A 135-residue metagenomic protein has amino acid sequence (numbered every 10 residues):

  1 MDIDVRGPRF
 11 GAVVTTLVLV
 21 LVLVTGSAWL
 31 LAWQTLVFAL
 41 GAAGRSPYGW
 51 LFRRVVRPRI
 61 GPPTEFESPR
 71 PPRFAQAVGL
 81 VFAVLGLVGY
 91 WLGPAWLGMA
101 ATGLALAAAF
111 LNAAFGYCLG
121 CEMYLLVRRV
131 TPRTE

Functional and structural regions predicted by a protein language model:
M1-E135: Membrane-interfacial helix-loop segments of redox and metal-homeostasis proteins, especially TM-loop-TM junctions
